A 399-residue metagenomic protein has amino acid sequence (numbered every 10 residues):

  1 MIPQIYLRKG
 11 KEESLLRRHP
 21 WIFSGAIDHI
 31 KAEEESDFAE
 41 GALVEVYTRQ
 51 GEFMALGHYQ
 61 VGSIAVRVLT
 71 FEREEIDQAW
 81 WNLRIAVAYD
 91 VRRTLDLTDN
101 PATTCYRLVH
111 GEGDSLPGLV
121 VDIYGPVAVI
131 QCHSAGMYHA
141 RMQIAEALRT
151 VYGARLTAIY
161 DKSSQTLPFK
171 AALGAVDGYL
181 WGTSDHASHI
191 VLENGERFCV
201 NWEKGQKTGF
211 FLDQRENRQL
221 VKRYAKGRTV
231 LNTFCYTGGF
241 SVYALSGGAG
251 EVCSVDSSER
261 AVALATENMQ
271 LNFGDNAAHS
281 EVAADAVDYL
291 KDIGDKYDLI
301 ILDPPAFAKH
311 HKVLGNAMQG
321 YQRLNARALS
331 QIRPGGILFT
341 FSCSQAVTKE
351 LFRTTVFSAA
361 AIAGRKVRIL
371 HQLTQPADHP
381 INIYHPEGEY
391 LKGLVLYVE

Functional and structural regions predicted by a protein language model:
M1-I123: Non-catalytic accessory regions of SAM-dependent methyltransferases
V109-D122, Y138-F210, Q219: Non-catalytic substrate-recognition/targeting regions of SAM-dependent transferases
G227-Y236: Conserved class I S-adenosyl-L-methionine
T237-G250: Conserved SAM-binding loop of SAM-dependent methyltransferases across substrates and taxa, primarily the Class I
E251-D256: Conserved SAM-binding motif I beta-strand of class I
R260-I301: S-adenosyl-L-methionine
Y297-R327: Mobile active-site "lid"/loop adjacent to the S-adenosyl-L-methionine
I337-E399: C-terminal catalytic and target-recognition region of SAM-dependent MTase-like enzymes, primarily methyltransferases
